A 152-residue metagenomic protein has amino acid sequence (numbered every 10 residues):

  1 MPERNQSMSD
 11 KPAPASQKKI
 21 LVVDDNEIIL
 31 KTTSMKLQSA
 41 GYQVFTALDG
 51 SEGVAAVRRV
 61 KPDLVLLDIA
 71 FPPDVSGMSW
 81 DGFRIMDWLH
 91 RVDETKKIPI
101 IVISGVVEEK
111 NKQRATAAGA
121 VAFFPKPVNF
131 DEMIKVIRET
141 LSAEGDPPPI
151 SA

Functional and structural regions predicted by a protein language model:
M1-K19, D131-A152: Non-catalytic signal-transmission and effector/linker regions of two-component phosphorelay proteins
E27-F45: Two-component/phosphorelay signaling modules centered on CheY-like receiver
G41-G50, A56: Short hydrophobic/Thr-rich beta-strand motif most characteristic of the beta2 strand and flanking loop of CheY-like
A55, S76-K96: Short amphipathic alpha-helix used as the core "switch/output" element in two-component signaling
V60-P72: Active-site beta3 strand of CheY-like receiver
K61-D63, D93-P99: His-Asp phosphorelay/catalytic-motif detector in bacterial-type signaling
S76-W80, R84, V107-F124, K135: Alpha4 helix (beta4-alpha4-beta5 surface) of REC/receiver domains from two-component response regulators
